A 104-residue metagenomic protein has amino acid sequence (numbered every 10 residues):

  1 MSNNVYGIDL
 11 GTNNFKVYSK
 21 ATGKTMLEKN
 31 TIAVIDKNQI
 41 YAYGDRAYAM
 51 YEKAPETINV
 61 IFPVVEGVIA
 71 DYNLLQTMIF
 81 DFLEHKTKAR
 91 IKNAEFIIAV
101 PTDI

Functional and structural regions predicted by a protein language model:
S2-N4, A94: Short coil/turn segments at beta-strand junctions that form active-site/ligand-binding loops
V5-D9: Short glycine-aspartate micro-motif
T12-I104: Conserved phosphate-binding loops in N-terminal lobes of ATP-dependent enzymes of the actin/Hsp70/sugar-kinase
